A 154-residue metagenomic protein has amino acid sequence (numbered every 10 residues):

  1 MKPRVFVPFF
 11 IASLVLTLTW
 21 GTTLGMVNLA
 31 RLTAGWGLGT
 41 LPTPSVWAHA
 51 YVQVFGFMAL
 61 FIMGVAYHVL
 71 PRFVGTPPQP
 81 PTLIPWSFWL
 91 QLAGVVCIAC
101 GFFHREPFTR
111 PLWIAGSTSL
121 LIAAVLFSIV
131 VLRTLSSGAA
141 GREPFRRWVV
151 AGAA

Functional and structural regions predicted by a protein language model:
M1-A154: Hydrophobic alpha-helical transmembrane segments of multi-pass integral membrane proteins
